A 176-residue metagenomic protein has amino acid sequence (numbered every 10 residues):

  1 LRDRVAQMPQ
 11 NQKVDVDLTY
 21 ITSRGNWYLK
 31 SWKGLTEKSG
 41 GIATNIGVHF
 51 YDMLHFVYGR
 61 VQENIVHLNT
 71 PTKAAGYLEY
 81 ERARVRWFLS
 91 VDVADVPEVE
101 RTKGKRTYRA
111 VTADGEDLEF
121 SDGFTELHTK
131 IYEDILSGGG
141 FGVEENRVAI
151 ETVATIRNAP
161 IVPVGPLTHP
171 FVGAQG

Functional and structural regions predicted by a protein language model:
L1-Q62: Predominantly a Rossmann-like dinucleotide-binding segment in NAD(P)-dependent oxidoreductases
R2, T125-Y132: Two-component system phosphotransfer/interaction surface
T44, V48, T125, G140-V143: Electropositive phosphate-/nucleotide-binding environments in soluble metabolic enzymes
F50-Y51, H128, V153: A general structural signal for well-ordered alpha-helical segments in protein cores
I65-T70: Short catalytic/ligand-gating loop segments at beta-alpha or beta-beta junctions within enzyme catalytic domains
P71-H128: C-terminal substrate-binding/catalytic lobe of Rossmann-fold NAD(P)-dependent oxidoreductases
E133-G176: C-terminal helix-rich "cap/oligomerization" subdomain common to oxidoreductases
